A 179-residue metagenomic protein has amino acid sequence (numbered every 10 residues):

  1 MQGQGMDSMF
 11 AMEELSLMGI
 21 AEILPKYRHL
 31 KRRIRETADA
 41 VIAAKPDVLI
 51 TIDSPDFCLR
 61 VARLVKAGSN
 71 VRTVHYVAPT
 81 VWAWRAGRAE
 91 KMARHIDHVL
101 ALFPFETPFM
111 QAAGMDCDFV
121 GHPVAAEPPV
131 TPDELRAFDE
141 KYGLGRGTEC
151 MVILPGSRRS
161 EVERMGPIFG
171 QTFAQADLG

Functional and structural regions predicted by a protein language model:
M1-D139, L154-V162: Active-site and donor-binding regions of nucleotide-sugar-utilizing enzymes
A137-G179: Active-site donor-nucleotide binding/catalytic segment of nucleotide-sugar enzymes
